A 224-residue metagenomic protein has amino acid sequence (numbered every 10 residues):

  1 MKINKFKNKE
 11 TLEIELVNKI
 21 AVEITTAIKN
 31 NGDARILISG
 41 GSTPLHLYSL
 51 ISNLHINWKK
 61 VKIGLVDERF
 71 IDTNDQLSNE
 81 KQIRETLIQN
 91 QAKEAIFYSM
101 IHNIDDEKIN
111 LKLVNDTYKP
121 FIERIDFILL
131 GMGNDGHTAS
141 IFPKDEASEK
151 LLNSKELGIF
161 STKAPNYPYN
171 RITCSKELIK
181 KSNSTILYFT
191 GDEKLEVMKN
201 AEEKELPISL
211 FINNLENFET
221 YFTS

Functional and structural regions predicted by a protein language model:
M1-I36: N-terminal glycine-/serine-/threonine-rich phosphate-binding loop
I36-S52: Glycine-rich N-terminal segment of FAD-binding domains in flavoprotein oxidoreductases, spanning the beta-loop-helix
I38-T43, L130-N134, T190: Glycine-rich beta-strand-to-loop/alpha-helix junction loops that act as flexible
L54-K62, Q91, L151, E177-N183 (+1 more regions): Short, conserved loop/helix-junction motifs that constitute active-site signature segments in enzyme catalytic cores
K59-L129: Ligand-binding beta-strand-loop-alpha-helix segment within the catalytic cores of soluble metabolic enzymes
L111, A139-K144, V197-A201: A short secondary-structure junction signal
N134-K176: Class I SAM-dependent methyltransferase SAM-binding "motif I" and its flanking Rossmann-like core
E177, K181-S224: ATP/nucleoside-binding phosphotransfer catalytic cores, i.e., glycine-rich phosphate-binding loops
